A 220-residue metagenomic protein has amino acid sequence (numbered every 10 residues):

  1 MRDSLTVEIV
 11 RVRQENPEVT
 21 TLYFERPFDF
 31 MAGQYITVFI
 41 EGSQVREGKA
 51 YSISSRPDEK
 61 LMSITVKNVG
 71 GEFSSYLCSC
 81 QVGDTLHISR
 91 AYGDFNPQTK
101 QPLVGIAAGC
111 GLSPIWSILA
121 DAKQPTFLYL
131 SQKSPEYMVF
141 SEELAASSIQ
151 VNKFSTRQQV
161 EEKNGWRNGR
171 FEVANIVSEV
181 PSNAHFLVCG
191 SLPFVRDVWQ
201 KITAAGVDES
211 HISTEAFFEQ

Functional and structural regions predicted by a protein language model:
R2-V82, Q132-S134, R157: Ferredoxin-reductase
V69-Q220: FNR/FR-type flavoprotein reductase catalytic core
